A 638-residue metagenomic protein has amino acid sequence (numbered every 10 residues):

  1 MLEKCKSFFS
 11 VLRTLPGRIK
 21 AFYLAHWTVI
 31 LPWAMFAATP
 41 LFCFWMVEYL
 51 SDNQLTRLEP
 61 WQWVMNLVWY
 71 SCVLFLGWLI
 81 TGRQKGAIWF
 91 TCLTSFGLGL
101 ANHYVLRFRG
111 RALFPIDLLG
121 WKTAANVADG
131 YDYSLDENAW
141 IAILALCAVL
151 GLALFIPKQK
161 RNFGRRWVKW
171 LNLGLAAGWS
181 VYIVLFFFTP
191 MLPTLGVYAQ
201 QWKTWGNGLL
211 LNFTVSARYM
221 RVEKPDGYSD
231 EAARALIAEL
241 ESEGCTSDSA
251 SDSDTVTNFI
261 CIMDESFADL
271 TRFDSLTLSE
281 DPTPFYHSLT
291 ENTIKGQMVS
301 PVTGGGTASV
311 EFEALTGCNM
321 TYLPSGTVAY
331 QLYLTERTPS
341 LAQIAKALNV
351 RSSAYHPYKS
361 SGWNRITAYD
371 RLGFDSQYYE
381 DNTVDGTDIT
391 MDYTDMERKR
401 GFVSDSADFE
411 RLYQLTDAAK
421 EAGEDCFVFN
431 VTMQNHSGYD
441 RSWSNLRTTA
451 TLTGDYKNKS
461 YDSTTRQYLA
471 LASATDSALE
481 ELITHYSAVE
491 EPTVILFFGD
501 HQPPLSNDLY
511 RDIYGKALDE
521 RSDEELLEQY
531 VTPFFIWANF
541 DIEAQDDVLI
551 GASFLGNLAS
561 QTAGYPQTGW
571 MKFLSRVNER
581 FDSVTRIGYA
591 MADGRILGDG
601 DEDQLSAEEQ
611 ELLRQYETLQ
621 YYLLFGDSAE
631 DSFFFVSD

Functional and structural regions predicted by a protein language model:
L2-K203: Transmembrane and membrane-interface helices of multi-pass, inner-membrane envelope-modifying transferases
C72, D254-V256, V489-E491: Short hydrophobic "helix-edge" motifs at membrane interfaces and signal-peptide entry regions
T91-T94, W121, T189, L210 (+2 more regions): Short amphipathic alpha-helical surface patches that serve as generic macromolecular interface elements
Y104-D117, D136, D226-S229, A233 (+4 more regions): A diffuse structural propensity rather than consistent per-protein peaks
L118-W121, N207-F213, D230-A233, T283 (+2 more regions): Alpha-helix initiation and N-capping motif
L185-C261: Membrane-interface segments at or immediately adjacent to transmembrane helices that form the boundary between
E241-A250, M263-D264, D269-D638: Solvent-exposed soluble domains appended to multi-pass membrane proteins
